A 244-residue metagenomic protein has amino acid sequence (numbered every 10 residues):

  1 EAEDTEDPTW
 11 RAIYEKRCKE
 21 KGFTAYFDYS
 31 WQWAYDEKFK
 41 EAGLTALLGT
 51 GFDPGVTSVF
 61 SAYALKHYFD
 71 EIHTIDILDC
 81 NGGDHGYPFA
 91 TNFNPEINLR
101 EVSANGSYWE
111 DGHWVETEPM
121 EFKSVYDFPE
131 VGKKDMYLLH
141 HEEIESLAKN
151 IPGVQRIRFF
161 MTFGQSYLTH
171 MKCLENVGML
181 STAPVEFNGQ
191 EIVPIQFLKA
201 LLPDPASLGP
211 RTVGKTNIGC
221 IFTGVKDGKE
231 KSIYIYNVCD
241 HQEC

Functional and structural regions predicted by a protein language model:
A2-N98: Glycine-/Pro-rich loop/turn segments that contact NAD(P) or position catalytic residues in Rossmann-like domains
K66-C244: C-terminal catalytic/substrate-binding lobe primarily of soluble NAD(P)-dependent oxidoreductases
